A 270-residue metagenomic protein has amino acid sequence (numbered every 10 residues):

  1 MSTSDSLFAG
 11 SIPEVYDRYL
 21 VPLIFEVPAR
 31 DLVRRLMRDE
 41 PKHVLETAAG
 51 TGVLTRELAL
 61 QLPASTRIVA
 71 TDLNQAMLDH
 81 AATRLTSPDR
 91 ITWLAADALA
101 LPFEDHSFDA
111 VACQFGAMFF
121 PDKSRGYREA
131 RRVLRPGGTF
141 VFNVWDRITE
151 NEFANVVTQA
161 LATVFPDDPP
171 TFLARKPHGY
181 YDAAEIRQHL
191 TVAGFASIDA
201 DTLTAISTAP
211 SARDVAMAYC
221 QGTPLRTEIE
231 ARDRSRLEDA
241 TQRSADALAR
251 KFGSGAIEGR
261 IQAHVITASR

Functional and structural regions predicted by a protein language model:
D5, P13, T51-V53, K176-R270: Conserved Class I S-adenosyl-L-methionine
G10-L23: Class I SAM-dependent methyltransferase Rossmann-like catalytic core, especially the SAM/SAH-binding loop
P22-K42, E57: Conserved alpha-helix/loop element of class I SAM-dependent methyltransferases that forms part of the SAM/SAH-binding
H43-L101, A110, R125: Class I SAM-dependent methyltransferase SAM/SAH-binding core
L45, S107-F115, A263: Short SAM/SAH-binding signature in class I
D109-S124, D146: A short SAM/SAH-binding and catalytic strip from SAM-dependent methyltransferases
S124-R125, R132-P210, R226: Conserved catalytic/acceptor-binding region of the Class I
